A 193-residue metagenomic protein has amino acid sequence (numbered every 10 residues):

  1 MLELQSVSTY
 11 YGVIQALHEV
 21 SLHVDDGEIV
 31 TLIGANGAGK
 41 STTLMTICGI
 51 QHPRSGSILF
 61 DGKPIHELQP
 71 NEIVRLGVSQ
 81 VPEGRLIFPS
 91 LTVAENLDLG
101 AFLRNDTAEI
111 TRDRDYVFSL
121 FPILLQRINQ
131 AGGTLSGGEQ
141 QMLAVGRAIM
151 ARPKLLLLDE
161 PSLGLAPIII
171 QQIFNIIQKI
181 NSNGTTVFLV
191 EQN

Functional and structural regions predicted by a protein language model:
M1-N193: Glycine-rich phosphate-binding loops of nucleotide-dependent enzymes
